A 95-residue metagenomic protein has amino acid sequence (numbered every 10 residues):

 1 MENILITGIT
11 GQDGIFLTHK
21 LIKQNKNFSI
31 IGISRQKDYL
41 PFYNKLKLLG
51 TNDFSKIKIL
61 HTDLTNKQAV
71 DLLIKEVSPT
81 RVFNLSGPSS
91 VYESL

Functional and structural regions predicted by a protein language model:
M1-L95: N-terminal Rossmann-like NAD(P)+-binding domain of SDR-like oxidoreductases, especially those catalyzing
